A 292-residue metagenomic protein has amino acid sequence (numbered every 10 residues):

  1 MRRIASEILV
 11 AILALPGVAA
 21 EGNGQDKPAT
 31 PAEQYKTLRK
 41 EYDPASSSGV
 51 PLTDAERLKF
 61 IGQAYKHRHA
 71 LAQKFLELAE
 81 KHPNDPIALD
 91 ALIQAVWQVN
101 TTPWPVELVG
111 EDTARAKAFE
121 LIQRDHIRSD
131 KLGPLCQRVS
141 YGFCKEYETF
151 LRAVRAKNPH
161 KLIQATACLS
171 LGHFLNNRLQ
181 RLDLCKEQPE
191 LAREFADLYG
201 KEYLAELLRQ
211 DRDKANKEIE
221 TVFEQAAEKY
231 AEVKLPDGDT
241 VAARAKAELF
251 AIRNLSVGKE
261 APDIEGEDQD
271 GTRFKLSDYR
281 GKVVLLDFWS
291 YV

Functional and structural regions predicted by a protein language model:
S6-G17: Bacterial N-terminal signal peptides
E21-H69: N-terminal leader/linker segments that initiate helical-solenoid repeat arrays
R39-D43, V96-P105, S140, G172-L182: Short coil/turn linking the two alpha-helices of tandem helical-hairpin repeats
F60, I93-A156: Alpha-helical adaptor scaffolds
P86, N158, L162-Q164, T240: Residue signature of alpha-solenoid helical repeat architecture, marking inter-repeat boundaries and helix-start
V109-Q123, E146-A156, C185-E194, A215-E228 (+1 more regions): Alpha-helical repeat scaffolds
L198-R280: N-proximal helix/coil linker or "cap" segments that precede and/or mark the start of modular domains
F274-V292: Short active-site neighborhood of thiol/selenol oxidoreductases, capturing the structured segment around
